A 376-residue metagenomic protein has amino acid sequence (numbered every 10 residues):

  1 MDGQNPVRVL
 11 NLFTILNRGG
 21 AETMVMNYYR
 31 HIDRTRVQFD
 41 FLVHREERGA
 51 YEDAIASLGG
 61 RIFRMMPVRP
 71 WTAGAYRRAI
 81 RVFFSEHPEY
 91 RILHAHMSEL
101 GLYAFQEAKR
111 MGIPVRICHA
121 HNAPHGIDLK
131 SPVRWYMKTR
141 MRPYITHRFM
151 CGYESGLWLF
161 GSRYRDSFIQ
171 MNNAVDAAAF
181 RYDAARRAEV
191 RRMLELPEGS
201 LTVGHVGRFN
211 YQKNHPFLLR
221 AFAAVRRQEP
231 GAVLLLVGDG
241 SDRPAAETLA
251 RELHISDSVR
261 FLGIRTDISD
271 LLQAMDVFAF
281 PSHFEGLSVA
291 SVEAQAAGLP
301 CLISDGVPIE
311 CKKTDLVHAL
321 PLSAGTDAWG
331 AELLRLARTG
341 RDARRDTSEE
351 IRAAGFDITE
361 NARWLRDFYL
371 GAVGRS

Functional and structural regions predicted by a protein language model:
D2-V7, N11-G19, T23-A75, F83 (+2 more regions): N-terminal strand-loop element at the rim of the active site of nucleotide-sugar-dependent glycosyltransferases
E22-N27, L201, H205-A224, S241-E247: A conserved mid-protein helix/loop that constitutes part of the nucleotide-sugar donor-binding site
R34, P70-A75, L157-G161, A174-M193 (+4 more regions): Acidic anion/phosphate-binding donor-loop and adjacent secondary structure in glycosyltransferase catalytic cores
F63, P143-R186, A319, A362: Donor nucleotide-sugar binding/catalytic pocket of nucleotide-sugar-dependent glycosyltransferases
A95-G101, A120: Short His-centered aromatic/hydrophobic patch
E247-G263: Nucleotide-activated donor-binding/catalytic signature segment of Leloir-type glycosyltransferases, i.e., the conserved
I264, H283: Aromatic "clamp/platform" in nucleotide-sugar-dependent glycosyltransferases that forms part of the donor/acceptor
E310-T339: Change "using UDP/GDP/dTDP sugars" to "using nucleotide sugars
